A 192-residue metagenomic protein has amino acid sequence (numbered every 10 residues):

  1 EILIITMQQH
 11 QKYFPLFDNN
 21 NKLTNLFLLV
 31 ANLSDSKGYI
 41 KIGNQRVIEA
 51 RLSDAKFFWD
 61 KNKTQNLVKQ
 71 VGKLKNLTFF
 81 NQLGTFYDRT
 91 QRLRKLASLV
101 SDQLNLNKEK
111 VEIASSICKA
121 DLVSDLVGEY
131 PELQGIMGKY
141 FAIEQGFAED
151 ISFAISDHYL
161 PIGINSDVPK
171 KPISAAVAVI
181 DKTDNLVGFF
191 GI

Functional and structural regions predicted by a protein language model:
E1-I192: Amphipathic alpha-helical "coupling" segments that flank catalytic cores
